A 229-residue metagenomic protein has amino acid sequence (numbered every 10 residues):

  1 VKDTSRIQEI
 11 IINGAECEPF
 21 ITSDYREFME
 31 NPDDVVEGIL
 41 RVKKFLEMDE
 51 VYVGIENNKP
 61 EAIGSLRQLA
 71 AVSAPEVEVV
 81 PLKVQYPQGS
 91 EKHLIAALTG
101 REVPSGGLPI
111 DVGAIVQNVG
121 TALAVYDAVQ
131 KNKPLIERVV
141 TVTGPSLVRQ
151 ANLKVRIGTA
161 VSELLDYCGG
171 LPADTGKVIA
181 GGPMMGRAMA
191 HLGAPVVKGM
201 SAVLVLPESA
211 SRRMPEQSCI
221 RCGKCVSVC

Functional and structural regions predicted by a protein language model:
V1-K2, I7, Y25-F28, D33: Conserved "landmark" site that anchors the functional core of diverse proteins
I10-D24, S146: Gly-rich Lys/Arg/Thr-decorated short loops/hinges at beta-loop-alpha junctions or inter-strand turns that position
I21-T22, R187-E216: A structural-propensity feature for long, helix-poor, extended segments
D24-M29, M48, G54: Metallocofactor- and cofactor-centric catalytic cores in central/energy metabolism, strongly enriched
M29-F45: Histidine-anchored nucleotide/phosphate-binding helix
D49-V161, Y167-P172: Hydrophobic alpha-helical positions that pack around
E56-N58, S146, G176-A194: Short acidic beta-strand-loop surface patches of small beta-rich interaction domains
R212-C229: Cysteine-centered iron-sulfur cluster-binding motifs in ferredoxin-type domains/subunits of redox enzymes
